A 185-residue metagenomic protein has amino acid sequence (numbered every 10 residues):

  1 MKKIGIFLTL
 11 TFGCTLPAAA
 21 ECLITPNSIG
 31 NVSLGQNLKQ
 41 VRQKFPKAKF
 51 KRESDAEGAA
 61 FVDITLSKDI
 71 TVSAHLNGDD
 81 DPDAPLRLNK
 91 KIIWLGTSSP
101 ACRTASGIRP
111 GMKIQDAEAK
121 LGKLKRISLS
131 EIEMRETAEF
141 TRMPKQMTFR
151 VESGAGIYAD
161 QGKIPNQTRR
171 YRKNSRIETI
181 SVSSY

Functional and structural regions predicted by a protein language model:
M1-I4: Positively charged n-region of N-terminal signal peptides that target proteins for export
F7-T15: Bacterial N-terminal signal peptides
A18-M134, F140-M143, G156-Y185: Short helix/turn-capping signatures at newly exposed starts of structured segments
Q146-E152: Internal interaction segment
